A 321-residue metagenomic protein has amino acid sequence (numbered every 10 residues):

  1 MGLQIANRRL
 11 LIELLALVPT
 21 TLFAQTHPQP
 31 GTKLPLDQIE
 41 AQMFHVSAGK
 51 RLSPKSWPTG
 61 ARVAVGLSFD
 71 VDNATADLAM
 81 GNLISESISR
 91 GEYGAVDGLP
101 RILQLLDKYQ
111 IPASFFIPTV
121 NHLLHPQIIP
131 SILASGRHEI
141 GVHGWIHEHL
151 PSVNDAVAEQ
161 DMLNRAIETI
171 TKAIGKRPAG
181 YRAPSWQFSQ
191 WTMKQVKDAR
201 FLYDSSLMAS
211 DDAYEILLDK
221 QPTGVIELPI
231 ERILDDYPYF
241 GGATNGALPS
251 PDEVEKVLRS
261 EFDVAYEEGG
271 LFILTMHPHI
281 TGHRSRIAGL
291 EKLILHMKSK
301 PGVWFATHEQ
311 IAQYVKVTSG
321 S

Functional and structural regions predicted by a protein language model:
M1, R8-I12: N-terminal export leaders
E13-T21: Bacterial N-terminal signal peptides
H27-P58, E168-K172, K176-E268: Active-site-adjacent pocket scaffolds in enzyme catalytic domains
G31-R137, H296, G302: Active-site beta->alpha N-cap acidic-glycine motif
T59, Y203, A209, D252-S321: C-terminal domain-boundary segment and adjacent tail
S87-R90, G94, N154-M162, G246-E253 (+2 more regions): Alpha-helix N-cap and loop-to-helix initiation/capping positions
P100-L103, D107-S189, T223, P229-N245 (+1 more regions): Metal-dependent polysaccharide deacetylase catalytic core of the NodB/CE4 family, i.e., the active-site-bearing domain
H122-I140, M193-D204, A288-L295: Short, electropositive alpha-helical surface patch
